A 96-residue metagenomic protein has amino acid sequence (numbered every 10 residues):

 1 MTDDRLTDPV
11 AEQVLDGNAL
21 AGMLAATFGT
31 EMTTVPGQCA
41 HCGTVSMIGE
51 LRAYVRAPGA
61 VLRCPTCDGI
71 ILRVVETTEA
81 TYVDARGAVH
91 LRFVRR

Functional and structural regions predicted by a protein language model:
D4-P9, T78, A85-R96: Short, charged, intrinsically disordered terminal tails
T7-P9, Q13-L15, A26-T34, Q38 (+1 more regions): A charge-rich, low-complexity, intrinsically flexible signal that marks solvent-exposed coils, linkers, repeats
L15-G29, T44-E50: Short Cys/His-rich Zn2+-coordinating modules
C39-C42, C64-C67: Short cysteine-rich clusters marking metal-coordination/redox-active sites
S46-A53, V74-T77: Short Cys/His-rich "knuckle" micro-motifs
R52-V61: Short linker/helix segments within small regulatory modules
T66-Y82, F93-V94: Short metal-binding segments enriched for Cys and/or His
